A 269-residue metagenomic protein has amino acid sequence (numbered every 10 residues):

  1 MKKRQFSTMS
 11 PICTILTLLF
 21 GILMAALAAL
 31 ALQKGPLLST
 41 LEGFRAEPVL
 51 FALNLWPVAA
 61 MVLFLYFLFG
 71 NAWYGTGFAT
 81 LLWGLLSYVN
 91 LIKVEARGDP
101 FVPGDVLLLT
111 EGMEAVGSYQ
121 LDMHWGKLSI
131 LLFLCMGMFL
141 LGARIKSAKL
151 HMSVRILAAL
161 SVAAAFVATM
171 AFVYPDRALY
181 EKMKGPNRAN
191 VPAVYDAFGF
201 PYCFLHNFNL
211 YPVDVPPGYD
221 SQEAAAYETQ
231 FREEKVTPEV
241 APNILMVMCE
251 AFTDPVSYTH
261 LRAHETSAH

Functional and structural regions predicted by a protein language model:
K2-V191: Transmembrane and membrane-interface helices of multi-pass, inner-membrane envelope-modifying transferases
Y174-R262, S267: Soluble catalytic regions of membrane-associated enzymes that act on cell-envelope and secretory-pathway components
